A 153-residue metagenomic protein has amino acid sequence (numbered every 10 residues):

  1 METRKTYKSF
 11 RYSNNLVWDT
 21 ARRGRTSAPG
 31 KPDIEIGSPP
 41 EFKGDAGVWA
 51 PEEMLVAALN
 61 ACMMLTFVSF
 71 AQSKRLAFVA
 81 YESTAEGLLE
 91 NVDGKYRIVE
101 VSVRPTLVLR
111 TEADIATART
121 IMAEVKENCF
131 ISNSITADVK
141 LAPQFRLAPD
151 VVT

Functional and structural regions predicted by a protein language model:
M1-A57, V68-T153: Extended beta-strand/beta-hairpin segments
C62-M63: Alpha-helical metal-binding/catalytic segments enriched in His/Glu/Asp
